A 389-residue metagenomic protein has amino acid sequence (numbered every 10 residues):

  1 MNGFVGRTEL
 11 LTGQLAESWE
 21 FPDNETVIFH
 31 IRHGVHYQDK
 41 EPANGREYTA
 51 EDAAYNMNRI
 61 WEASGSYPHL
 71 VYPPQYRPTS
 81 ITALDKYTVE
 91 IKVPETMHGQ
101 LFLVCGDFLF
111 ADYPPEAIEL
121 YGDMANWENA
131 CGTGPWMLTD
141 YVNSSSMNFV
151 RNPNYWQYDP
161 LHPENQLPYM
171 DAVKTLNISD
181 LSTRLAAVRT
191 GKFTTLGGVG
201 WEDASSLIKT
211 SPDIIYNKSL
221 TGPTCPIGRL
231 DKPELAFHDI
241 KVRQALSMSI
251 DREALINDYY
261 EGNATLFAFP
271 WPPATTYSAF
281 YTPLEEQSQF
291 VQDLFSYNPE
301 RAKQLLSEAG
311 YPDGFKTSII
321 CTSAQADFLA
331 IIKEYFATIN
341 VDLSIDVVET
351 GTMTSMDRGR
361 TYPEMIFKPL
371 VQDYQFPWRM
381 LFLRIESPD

Functional and structural regions predicted by a protein language model:
M1-D23, N58, C131: N-terminal lobe/hinge region of extracytoplasmic solute-binding protein
N2-G6, L10, Y67, F102-K174 (+3 more regions): Gly/Pro-rich hinge or "lid" segments in bacterial periplasmic/extracellular proteins
E20-N24, I28-H33, E51-D52, S66-I118 (+1 more regions): Surface-exposed binding/hinge segments that line and control ligand-binding clefts or catalytic entry sites
L70, S80-T82, T139-V150, K174-E234 (+3 more regions): Extracellular/periplasmic solute-recognition and catalytic clefts
W136, T265-L305, Q325-D327: Structural transition elements
A187, K241-Q244, I256-Y259, Q289-S296 (+5 more regions): Extracytoplasmic/peripheral linker and loop segments enriched in polar/acidic and small residues with frequent Thr/Pro
Y216, P233-F280, F328: Periplasmic-binding protein-like
T221-G222, I227, F269-A279, G351-D389: Acidic-aromatic pocket-rim loops
